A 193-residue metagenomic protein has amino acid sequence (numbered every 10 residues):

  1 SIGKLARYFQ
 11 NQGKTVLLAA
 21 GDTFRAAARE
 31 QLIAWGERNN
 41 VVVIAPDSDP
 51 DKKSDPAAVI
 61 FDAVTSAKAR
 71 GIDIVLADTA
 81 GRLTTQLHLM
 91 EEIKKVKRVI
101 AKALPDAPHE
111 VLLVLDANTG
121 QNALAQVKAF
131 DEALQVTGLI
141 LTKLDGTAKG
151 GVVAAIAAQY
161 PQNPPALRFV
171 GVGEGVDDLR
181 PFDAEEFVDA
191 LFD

Functional and structural regions predicted by a protein language model:
S1-D193: P-loop/Walker A NTP-binding module and the surrounding RecA-like catalytic core of P-loop NTPases
